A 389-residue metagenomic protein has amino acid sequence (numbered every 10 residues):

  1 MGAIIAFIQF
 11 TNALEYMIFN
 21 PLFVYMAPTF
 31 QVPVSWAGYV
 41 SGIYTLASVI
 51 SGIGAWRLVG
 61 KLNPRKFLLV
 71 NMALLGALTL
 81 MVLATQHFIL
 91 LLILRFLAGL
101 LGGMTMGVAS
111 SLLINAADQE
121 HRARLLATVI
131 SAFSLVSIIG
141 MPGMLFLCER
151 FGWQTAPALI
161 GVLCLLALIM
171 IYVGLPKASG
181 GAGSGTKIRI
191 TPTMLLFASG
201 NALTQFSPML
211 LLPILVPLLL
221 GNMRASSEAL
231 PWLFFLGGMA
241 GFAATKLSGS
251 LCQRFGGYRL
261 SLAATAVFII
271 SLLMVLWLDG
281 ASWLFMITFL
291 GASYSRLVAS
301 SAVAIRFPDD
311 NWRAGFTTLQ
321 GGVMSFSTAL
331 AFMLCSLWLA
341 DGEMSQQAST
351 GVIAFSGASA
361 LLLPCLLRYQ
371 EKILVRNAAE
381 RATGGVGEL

Functional and structural regions predicted by a protein language model:
N20, L195-F235: Extracytoplasmic gate region of multi-pass secondary transporters
I50-Q86: Conserved MFS/SLC helix-loop-helix module at the cytosolic interface between two early adjacent transmembrane helices
S51-N63, A244-G256, L339: Helix-to-loop junctions at the C-terminal end of transmembrane segments in multipass secondary transporters
F88, L94-A132: Cytoplasmic helix-loop-helix junction between adjacent transmembrane helices in 12-TM secondary transporters
L90, Q119-H121, L125-L175: Helix-loop-helix hairpin linking two adjacent transmembrane segments in secondary transporters
E149-G161, L339-A360: A membrane-interface helix-boundary motif in multi-pass transporters
Y258-S300: C-terminal transmembrane helical hairpin of 12-TM major facilitator-type secondary transporters
N311-E343: A late C-terminal transmembrane helix in Major Facilitator Superfamily
